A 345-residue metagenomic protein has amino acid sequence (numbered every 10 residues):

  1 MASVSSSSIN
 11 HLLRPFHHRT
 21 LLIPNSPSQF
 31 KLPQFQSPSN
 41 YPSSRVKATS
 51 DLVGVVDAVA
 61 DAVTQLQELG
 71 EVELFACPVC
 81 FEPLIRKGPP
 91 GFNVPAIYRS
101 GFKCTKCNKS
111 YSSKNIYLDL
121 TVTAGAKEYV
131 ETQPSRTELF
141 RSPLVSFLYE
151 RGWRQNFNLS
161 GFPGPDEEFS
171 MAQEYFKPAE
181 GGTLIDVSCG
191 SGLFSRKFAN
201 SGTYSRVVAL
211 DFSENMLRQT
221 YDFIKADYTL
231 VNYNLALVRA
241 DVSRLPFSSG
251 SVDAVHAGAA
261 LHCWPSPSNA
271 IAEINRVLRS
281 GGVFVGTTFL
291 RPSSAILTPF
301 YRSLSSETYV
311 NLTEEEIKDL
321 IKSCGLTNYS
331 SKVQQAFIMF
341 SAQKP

Functional and structural regions predicted by a protein language model:
M1-N40, A48: N-terminal chloroplast transit peptides
S44-F140: N-terminal auxiliary segments of SAM/dcSAM-dependent transferases
L148-G152, N158-G182, L193, K197: Conserved alpha-helix/loop element of class I SAM-dependent methyltransferases that forms part of the SAM/SAH-binding
A179-R244: Class I SAM-dependent methyltransferase SAM/SAH-binding core
S243-V255: A short acidic, Gly/Pro-enriched loop at the edge of an enzyme's catalytic core that lines a small-molecule cofactor
D253-P267: A short SAM/SAH-binding and catalytic strip from SAM-dependent methyltransferases
S268-V283: A short glycine-rich, Lys/Arg-flanked "PGG" loop and its adjoining helix->strand segment in the class I
V283-S341: C-terminal alpha-helical "lid/dimerization" subdomain adjacent to the S-adenosyl-L-methionine
